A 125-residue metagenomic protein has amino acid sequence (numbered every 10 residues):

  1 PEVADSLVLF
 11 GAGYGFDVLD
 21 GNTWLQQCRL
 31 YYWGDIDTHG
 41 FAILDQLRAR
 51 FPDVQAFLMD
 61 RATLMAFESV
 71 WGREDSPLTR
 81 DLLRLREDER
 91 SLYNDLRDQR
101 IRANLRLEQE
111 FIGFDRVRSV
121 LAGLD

Functional and structural regions predicted by a protein language model:
E2-R29, H39, V54-A66: Acidic, glycine-rich catalytic loops of TOPRIM or P-loop NTPase phosphate-binding modules used across DNA replication
Y32: Terminal peptide-recognition signature
D35: Catalytic palm subdomain of template-directed nucleic-acid polymerases, centered on the conserved carboxylate motif
G40-D125: Gly/Ser/Thr/Ala-enriched C-terminal appendages of enzymes
